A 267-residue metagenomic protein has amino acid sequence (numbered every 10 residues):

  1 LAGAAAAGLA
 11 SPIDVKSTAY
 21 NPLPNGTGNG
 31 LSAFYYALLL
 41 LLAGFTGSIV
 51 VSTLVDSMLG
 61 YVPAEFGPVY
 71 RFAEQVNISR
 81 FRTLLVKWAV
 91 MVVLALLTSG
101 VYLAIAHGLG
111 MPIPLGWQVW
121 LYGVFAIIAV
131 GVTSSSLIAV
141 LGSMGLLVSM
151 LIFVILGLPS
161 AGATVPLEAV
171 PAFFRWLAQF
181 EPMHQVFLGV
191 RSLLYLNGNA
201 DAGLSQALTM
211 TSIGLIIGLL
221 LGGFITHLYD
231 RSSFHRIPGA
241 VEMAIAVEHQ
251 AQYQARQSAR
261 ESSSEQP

Functional and structural regions predicted by a protein language model:
L1, E65-F66, L158-P159: Short amphipathic alpha-helical surface micro-motifs
L1-S57, Y229: Transport-system extracytoplasmic interface segments
G3-A5, A73, L167: Homeobox/homeodomain signature
L38, S79, K87-A95, V101-R260: Membrane-spanning alpha-helical segments of multipass transporters and channels
A43-L96, H107-L109: Juxtamembrane interface at the cytosolic side of transmembrane helices
A259-P267: Long, low-complexity, intrinsically disordered segments
